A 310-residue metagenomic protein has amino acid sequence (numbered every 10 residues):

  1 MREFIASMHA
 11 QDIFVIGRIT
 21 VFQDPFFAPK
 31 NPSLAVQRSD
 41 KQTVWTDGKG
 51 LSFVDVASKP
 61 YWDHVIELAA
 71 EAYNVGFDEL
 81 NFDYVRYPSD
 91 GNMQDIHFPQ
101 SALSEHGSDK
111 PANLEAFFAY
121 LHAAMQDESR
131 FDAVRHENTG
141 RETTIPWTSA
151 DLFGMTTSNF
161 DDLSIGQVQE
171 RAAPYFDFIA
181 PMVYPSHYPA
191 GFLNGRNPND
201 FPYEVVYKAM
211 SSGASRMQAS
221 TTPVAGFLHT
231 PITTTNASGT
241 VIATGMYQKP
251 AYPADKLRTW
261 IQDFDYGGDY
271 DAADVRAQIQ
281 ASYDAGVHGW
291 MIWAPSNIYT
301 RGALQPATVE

Functional and structural regions predicted by a protein language model:
M1, G48-D63, A102-A112, P198-D200 (+1 more regions): The substrate-binding groove and active-site-proximal loops of carbohydrate-active enzymes, especially glycoside
M1-F14, A112-A119, S211: Aromatic- and glycine-enriched glycan-recognition loops and surfaces that form the carbohydrate-binding subsites
A6, F22-N74: Active-site-adjacent "subsite" loops/lids of carbohydrate-active enzymes
M8, V15, V65, A72 (+5 more regions): Conserved, mostly hydrophobic/aromatic
T20-D24, V85-Y87, Y120, D151-T157 (+3 more regions): Active-site beta-loop-alpha junctions enriched in small/polar residues
D24-D47, P88-L103, Q167, D200: Aromatic- and acidic-residue-enriched segments that line the glycan-binding/catalytic groove of carbohydrate-active
A102-D132, G140-L152, N159-Q262: Glycoside hydrolase catalytic-domain groove-lining segments
G268-E310: Aromatic-rich peripheral "rim/lid" segments of glycoside hydrolase catalytic domains that contact and position glycan
